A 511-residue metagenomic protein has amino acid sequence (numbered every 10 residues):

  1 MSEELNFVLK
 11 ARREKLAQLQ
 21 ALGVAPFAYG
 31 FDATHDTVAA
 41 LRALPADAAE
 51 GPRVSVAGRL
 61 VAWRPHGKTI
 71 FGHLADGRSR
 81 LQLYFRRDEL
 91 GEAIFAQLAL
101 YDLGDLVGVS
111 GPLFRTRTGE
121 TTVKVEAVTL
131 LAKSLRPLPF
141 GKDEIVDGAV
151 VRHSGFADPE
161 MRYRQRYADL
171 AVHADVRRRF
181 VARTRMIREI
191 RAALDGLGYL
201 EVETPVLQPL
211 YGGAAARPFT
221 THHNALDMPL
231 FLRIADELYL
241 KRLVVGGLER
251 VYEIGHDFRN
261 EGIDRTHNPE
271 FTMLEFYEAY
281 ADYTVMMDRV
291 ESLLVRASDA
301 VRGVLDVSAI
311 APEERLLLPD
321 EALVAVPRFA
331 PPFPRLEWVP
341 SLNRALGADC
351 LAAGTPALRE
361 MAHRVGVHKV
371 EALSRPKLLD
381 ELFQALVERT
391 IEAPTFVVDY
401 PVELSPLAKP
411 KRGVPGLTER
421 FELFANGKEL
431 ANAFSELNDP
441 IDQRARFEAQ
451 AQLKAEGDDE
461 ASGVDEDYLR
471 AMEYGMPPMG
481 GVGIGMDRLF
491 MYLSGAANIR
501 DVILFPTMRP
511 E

Functional and structural regions predicted by a protein language model:
M1-E511: Class II aminoacyl-tRNA synthetase catalytic cores and aaRS-like
